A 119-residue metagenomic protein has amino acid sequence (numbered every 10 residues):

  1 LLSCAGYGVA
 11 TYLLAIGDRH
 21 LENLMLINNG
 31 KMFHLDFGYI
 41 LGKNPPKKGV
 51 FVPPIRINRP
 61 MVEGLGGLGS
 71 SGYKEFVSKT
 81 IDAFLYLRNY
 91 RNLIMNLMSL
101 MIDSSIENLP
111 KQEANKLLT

Functional and structural regions predicted by a protein language model:
L1-V9, L21-E22, L26-T119: ATP-dependent kinase catalytic cores of phosphoinositide-metabolizing enzymes and PI3K-like protein kinases
A15, H20-L21: Canonical protein kinase catalytic loop motif
